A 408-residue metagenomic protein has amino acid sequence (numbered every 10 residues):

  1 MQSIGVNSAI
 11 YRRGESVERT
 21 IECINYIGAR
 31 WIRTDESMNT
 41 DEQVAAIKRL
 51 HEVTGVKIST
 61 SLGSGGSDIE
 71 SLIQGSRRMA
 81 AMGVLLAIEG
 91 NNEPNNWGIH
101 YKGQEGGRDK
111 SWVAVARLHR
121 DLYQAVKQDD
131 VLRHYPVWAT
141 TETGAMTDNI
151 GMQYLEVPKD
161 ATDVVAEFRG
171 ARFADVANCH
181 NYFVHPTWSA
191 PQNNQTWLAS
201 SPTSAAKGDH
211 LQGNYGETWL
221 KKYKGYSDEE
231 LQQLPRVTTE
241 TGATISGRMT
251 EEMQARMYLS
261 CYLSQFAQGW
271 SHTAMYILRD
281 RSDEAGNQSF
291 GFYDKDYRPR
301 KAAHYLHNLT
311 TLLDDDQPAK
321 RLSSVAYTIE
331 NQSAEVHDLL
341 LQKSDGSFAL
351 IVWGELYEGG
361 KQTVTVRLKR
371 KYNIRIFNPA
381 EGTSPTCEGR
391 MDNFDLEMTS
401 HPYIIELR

Functional and structural regions predicted by a protein language model:
Q2-S8, I32-T34, V56-L62, L86-G90 (+4 more regions): Hydrophobic faces of well-ordered beta-strands that scaffold small-molecule active sites in alpha/beta enzyme cores
Y11-E42, R49-L50, T54-S59: Catalytic domains of carbohydrate-active enzymes, especially glycoside hydrolases
R49-Q128, L132-H134, A139: Substrate-binding cleft of extracellular glycoside hydrolase catalytic domains
I69-L72, S111-C261, Q268: Noncatalytic carbohydrate-binding groove/subsite architecture in carbohydrate-active enzymes
G242-A334: Aromatic/acidic polysaccharide-binding cleft in carbohydrate-active enzymes
Y327-Y372: Carbohydrate-binding surface patches
R367-S384: Solvent-exposed beta-hairpin/edge-strand motifs
C387-R408: C-terminal beta-strand-rich structural cap/linker in extracellular carbohydrate-active enzymes
